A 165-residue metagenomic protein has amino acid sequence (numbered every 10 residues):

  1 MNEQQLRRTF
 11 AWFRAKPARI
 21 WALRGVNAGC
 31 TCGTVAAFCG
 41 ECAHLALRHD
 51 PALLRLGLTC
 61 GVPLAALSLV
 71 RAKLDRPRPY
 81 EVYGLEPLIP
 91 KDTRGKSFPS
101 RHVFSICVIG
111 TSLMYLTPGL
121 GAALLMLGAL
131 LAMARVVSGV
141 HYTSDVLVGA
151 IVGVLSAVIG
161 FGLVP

Functional and structural regions predicted by a protein language model:
M1-F38, P51, L67-G95: N-terminal transmembrane-helix/juxtamembrane module of multi-pass inner/ER membrane proteins
A18, H49-A52, P79-Y80, T117-A123 (+1 more regions): Membrane-helix interface segments
T31, F38, G61, V108 (+1 more regions): Residues within membrane-spanning alpha-helices of integral membrane proteins, especially the hydrophobic core/packing
C39-A66: Interfacial segments of alpha-helical transmembrane regions
C42-A46, A72, L120, V136: Transmembrane helix-loop junctions and nearby membrane-interface residues
A43, L67-D75, M114, G160-P165: Membrane-water interface at transmembrane helix exits
L58-R71, A122-A134: Small-polar-interrupted transmembrane alpha-helices in polytopic inner-membrane proteins
G84-P165: Membrane-embedded catalytic cores of phosphoryl/pyrophosphoryl-handling enzymes
